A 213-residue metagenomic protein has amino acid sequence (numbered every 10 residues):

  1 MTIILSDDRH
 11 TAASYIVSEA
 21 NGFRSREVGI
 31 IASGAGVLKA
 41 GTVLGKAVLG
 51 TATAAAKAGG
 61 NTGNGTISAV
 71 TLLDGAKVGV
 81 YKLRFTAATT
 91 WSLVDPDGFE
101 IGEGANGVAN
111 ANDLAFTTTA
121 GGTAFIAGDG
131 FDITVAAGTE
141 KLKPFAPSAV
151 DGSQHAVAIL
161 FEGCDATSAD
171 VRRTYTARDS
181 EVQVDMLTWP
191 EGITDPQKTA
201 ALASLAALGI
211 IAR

Functional and structural regions predicted by a protein language model:
M1-R213: Surface-exposed, low-hydrophobicity beta-strand/loop segments enriched in small/polar/acidic residues
